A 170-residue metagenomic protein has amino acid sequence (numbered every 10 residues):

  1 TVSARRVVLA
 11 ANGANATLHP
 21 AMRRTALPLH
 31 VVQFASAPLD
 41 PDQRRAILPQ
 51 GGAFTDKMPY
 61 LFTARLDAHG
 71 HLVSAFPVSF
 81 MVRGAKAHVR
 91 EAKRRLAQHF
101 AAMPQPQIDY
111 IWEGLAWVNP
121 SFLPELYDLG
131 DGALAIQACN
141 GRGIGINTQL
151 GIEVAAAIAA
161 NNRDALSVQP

Functional and structural regions predicted by a protein language model:
T1, N15, A165-Q169: Short, intrinsically disordered, charge-balanced linker/junction segments flanking boundaries in proteins
V2-P41, R45-D131: Active-site substrate-recognition segment that forms the wall of the catalytic cavity or substrate channel
G130-A135, C139-P170: C-terminal lid/capping helical subdomain adjacent to the catalytic/cofactor pocket in oxidative enzymes
